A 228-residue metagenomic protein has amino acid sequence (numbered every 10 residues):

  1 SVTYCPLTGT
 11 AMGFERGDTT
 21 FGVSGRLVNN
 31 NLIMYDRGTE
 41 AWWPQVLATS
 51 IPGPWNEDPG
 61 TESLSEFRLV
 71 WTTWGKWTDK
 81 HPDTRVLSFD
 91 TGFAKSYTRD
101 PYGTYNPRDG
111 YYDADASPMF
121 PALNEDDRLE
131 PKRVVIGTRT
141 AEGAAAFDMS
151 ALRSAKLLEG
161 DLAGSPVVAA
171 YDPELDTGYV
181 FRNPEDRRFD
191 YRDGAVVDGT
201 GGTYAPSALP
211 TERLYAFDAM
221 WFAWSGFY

Functional and structural regions predicted by a protein language model:
S1-Y228: Mid-to-C-terminal functional-domain signal that highlights helix-capping/loop sites within ligand-binding modules
